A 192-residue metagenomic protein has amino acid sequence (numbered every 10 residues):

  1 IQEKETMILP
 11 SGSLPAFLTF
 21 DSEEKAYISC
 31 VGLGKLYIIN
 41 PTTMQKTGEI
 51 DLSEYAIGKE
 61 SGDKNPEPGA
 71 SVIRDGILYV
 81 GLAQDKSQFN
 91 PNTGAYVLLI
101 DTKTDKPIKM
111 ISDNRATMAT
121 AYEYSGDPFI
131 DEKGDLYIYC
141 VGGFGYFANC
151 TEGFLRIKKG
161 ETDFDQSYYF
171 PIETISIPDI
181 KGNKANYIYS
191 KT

Functional and structural regions predicted by a protein language model:
I1, F20, I28-G32, V80-Q84 (+3 more regions): Conserved beta-strand positions in repeat-built beta-propeller and related beta-rich domains
I1-K46: Post-signal peptide N-terminal segment of secreted/secretory-pathway proteins
Q2-P10, K46-S61, P107-R115, K159 (+1 more regions): Beta-propeller fold detector
S11-E23, K59-S71, M118-P128, P171-Y187 (+1 more regions): Repeated scaffold domains used in trafficking and secretory/extracellular systems, primarily beta-propellers
K25, I77-L78, D135, Y187: Generic structural signal for coil-to-beta-strand starts
L36-M44, N92-D105, C150-T162: Beta-propeller blade signature
S53-A119, E123, E132: Solenoidal tandem-repeat scaffolds enriched in leucines and small polar residues
K133, Y137-T192: Long, well-ordered mid-to-C-terminal structural blocks that present hydrophobic/aromatic surfaces
